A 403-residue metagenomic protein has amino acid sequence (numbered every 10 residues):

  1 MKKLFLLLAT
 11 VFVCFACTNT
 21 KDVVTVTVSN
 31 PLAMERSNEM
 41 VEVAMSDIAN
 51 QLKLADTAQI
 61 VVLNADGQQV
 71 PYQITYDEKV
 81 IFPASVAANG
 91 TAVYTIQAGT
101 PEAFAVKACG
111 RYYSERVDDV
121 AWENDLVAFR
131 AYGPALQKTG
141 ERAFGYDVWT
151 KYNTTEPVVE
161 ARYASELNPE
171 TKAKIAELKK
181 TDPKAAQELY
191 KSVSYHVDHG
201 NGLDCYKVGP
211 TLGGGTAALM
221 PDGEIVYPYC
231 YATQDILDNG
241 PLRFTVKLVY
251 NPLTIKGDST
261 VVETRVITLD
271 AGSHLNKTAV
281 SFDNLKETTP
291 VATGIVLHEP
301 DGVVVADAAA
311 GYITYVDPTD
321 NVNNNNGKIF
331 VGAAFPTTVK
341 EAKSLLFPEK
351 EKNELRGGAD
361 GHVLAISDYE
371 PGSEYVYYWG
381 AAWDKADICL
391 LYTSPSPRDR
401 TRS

Functional and structural regions predicted by a protein language model:
M1-L4: Positively charged n-region of N-terminal signal peptides that target proteins for export
F15-A16: C-terminal motif of bacterial Sec signal peptides marking the signal peptidase cleavage site
K21-R111, R116-V117, A143-G145, T150-T154: Alpha-mannosidase-like glycoside hydrolase catalytic domains involved in N-glycan trimming, generalizing to other
S37-D77, S85-A87, V296-V376: Trp/Gly-enriched beta-strand surface patches
T91-P101, V246-Y250, A333, S373-D384: Short, hydrophobic/aromatic-enriched beta-strand segments in well-ordered soluble domains
E102-M220: Solvent-exposed N-terminal domain segments of exported/luminal and surface proteins
D235-D238, L242-V291: Acidic, contiguous internal or C-terminal segments within carbohydrate-active enzymes that form a structured patch used
Y392-T401: Conserved small/polar residues in nucleotide/adenosyl-binding loops
